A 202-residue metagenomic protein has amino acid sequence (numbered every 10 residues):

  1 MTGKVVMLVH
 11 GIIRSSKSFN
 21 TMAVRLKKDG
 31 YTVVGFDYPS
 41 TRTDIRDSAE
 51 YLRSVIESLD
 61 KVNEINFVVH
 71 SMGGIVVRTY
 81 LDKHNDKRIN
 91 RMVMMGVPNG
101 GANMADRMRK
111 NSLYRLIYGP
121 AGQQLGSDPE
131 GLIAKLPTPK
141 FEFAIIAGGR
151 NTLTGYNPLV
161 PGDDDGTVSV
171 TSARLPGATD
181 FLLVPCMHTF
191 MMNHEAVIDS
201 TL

Functional and structural regions predicted by a protein language model:
M1-V5: Proline/glycine-enriched tight loop/beta-turn segments at coil->beta junctions that connect or precede beta-strands
V6-K17, T21, R25-P39, T43-K140 (+2 more regions): Serine-dependent carboxylesterase/thioesterase catalytic core of lipase-like alpha/beta-hydrolase/SGNH enzymes
T138-L202: C-terminal catalytic-base region of ester-bond hydrolases, centering on the histidine of the charge-relay
